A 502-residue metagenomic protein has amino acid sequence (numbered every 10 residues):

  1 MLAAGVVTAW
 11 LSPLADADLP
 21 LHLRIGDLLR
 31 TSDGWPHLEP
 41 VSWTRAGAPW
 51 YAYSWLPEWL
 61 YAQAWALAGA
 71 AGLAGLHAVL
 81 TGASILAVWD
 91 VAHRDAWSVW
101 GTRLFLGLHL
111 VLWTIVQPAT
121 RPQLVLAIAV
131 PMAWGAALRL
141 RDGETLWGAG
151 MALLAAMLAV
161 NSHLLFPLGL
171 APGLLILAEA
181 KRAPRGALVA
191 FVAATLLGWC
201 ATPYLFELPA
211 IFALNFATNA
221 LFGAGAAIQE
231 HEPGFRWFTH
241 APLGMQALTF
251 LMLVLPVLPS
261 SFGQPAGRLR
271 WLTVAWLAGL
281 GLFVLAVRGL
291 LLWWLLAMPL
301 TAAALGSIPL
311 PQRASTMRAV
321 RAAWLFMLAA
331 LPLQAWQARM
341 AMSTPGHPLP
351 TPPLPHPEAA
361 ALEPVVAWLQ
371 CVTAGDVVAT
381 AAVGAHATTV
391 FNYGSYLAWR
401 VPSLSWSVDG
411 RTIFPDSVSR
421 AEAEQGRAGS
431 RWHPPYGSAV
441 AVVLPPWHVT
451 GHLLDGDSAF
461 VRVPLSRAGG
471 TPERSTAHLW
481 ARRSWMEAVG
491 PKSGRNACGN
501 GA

Functional and structural regions predicted by a protein language model:
V6, L110-T114, G135-A136, W147-L164 (+3 more regions): Membrane-interface alpha helices of multi-pass inner-membrane proteins
D18, R30, A71, L164-P265 (+1 more regions): Transmembrane catalytic cores of multi-pass membrane glycosyltransferases and polysaccharide-assembly enzymes
T44-A71, G75: Short hydrophobic/aromatic helix or loop-helix immediately within or flanking a transmembrane segment in polytopic
G75-D95: Transmembrane-helix motifs of polytopic, lipid-linked glycan transferases
P131-A149, A178-E179, L255-P265: Membrane-interface transmembrane helices that cradle and orient dolichyl/undecaprenyl
T316-V378, N392-G394, V401, A421 (+3 more regions): Membrane-proximal, lumen/periplasm-facing interface regions of secretory-pathway glyco- and lipid-modifying enzymes
D376-V418, S438-P446, W480: Short periplasmic/luminal acceptor-recognition loop of GT-C membrane glycosyltransferases, typified by
R400, V418-P472, T476-A477: Periplasmic/luminal catalytic loop of GT-C fold multi-pass membrane glycosyltransferases that transfer sugars from
